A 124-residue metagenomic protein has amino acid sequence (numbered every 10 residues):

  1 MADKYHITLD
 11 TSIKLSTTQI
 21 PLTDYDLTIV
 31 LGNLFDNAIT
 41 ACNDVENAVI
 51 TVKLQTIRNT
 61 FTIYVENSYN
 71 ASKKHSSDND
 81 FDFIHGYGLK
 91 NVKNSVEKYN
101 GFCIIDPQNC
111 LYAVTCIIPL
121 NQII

Functional and structural regions predicted by a protein language model:
A2-D10: Short conserved segments within the C-terminal catalytic ATPase subdomain
T11-V30: Conserved short strand/loop->alpha-helix "switch" segment adjacent to the catalytic nucleotide/phosphoryl-transfer site
D24-E46: Conserved ATP-binding N-box helix of the HATPase_c
V49-N59: Short beta-strand/loop element within the Bergerat-fold HATPase_c
N59-K90: Glycine-rich/acidic phosphate-handling loop/turn and adjacent ATP-lid/helix of nucleotide-binding kinase/ATPase domains
A71, Q108-T115: Glycine-rich nucleotide-binding loop
V96-E97: Detector for a conserved hydrophobic position within an alpha-helical segment of the HATPase_c
N100-C110: Glycine-rich ATP-binding loops of the HATPase_c
